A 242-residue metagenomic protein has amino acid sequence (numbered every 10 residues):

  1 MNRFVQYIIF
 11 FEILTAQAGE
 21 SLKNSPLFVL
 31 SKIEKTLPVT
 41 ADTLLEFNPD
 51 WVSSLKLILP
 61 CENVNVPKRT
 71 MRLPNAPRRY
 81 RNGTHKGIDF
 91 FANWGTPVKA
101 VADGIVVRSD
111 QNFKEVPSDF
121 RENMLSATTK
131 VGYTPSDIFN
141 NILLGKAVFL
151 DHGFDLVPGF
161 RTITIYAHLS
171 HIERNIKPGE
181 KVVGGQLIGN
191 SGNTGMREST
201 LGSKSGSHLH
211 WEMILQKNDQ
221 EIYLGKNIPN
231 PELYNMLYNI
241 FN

Functional and structural regions predicted by a protein language model:
M1-F10: Sec-dependent signal peptide recognition, specifically the positively charged N-region followed immediately by
I9-I13, Q17: Hydrophobic core
A18-K146, D155, V183-G184, R197 (+1 more regions): Surface-exposed, glycine-biased beta-strand/turn segments
G19-D42, G159, R174-N242: Acidic, glycine-rich catalytic/binding loops that coordinate metals and/or anionic ligands
I88, I142-K177: Active-site region of chymotrypsin-like
D89, K99-A100, V148-D151, T164-I165 (+2 more regions): Structural recognition of the beta-strand scaffold that forms the well-ordered cores of secreted hydrolase catalytic
R108, H168-H171, L215: A residue-level detector for short acidic-glycine micro-motifs
N112, L169, N193-T194: Residue-level structural signal for beta-strand termini and adjacent loop
